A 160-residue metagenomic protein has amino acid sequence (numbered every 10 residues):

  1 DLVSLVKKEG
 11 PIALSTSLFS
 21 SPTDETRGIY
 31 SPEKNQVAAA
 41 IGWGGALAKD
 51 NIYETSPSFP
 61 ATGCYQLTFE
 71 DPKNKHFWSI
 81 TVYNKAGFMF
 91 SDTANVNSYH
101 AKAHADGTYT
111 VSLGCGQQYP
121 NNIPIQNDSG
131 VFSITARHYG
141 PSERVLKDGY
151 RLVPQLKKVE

Functional and structural regions predicted by a protein language model:
D1-E160: A compositional/structural signature for long, glycine/proline-rich flexible linkers and loops on extracytoplasmic
